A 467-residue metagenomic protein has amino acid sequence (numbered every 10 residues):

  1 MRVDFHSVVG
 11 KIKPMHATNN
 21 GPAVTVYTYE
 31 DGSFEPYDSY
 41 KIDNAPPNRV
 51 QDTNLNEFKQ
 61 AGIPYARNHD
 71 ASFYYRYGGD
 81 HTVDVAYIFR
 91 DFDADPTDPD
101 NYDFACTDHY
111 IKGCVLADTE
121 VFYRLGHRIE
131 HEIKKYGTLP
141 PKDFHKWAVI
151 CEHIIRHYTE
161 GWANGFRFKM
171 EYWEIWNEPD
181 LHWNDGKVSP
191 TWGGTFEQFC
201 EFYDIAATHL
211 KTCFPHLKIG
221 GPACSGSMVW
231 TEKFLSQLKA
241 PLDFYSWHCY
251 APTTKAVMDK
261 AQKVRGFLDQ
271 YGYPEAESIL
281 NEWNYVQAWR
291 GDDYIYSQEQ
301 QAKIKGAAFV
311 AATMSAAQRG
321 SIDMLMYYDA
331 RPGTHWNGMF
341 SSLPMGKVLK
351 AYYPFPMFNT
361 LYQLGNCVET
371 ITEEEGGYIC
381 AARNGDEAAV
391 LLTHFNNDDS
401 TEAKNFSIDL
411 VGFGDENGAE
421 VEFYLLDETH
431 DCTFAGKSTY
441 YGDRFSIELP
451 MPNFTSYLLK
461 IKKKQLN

Functional and structural regions predicted by a protein language model:
M1-E57, A61, Q465-N467: Mature N-terminal, pre-catalytic/accessory segment of carbohydrate-active enzymes
F5, D43-F58, H153, H157 (+2 more regions): Short, acidic/polar
T18, C114, I154, W173 (+8 more regions): Conserved, mostly hydrophobic/aromatic
A61-P252: Substrate-binding cleft and catalytic face of glycoside hydrolase catalytic domains, especially the flexible beta-alpha
T195-V310, G320-I322: Noncatalytic carbohydrate-binding groove/subsite architecture in carbohydrate-active enzymes
N284-D386, F395-D398: Aromatic/acidic polysaccharide-binding cleft in carbohydrate-active enzymes
E374-N417, N453-K460, L466: Carbohydrate-binding surface patches
N405-N453: Acidic, Ser/Thr/Pro-rich beta/coil linker or hinge segments at domain junctions
